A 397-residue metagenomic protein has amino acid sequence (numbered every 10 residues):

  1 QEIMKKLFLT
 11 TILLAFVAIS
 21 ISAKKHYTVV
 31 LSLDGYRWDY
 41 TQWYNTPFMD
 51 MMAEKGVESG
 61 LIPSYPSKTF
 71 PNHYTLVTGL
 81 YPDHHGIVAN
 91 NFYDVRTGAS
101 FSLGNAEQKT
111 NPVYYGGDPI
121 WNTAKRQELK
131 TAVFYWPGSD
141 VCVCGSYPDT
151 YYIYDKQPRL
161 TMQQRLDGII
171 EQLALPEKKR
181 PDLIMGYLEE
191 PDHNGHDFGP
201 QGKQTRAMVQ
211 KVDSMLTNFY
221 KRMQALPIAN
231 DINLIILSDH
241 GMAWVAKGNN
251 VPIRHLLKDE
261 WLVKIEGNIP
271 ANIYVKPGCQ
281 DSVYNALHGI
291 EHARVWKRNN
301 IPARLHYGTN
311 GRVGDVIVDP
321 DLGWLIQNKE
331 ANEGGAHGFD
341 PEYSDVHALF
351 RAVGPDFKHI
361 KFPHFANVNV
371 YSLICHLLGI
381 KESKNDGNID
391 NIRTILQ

Functional and structural regions predicted by a protein language model:
Q1-H26: Bacterial Sec-dependent N-terminal signal peptides
K24-V29, E54-E58, R126-A132, K178-I184 (+6 more regions): Loop/turn elements at helix/coil->beta-strand transitions in domains of secreted/extracellular proteins
K25, Y40-V57, L61-K178, V370 (+1 more regions): Active-site-proximal alpha/beta segments of enzymes that process anionic O-linked groups
T28-S32, D39, S59-I62, T75-V77 (+9 more regions): Structural recognition of the beta-strand scaffold that forms the well-ordered cores of secreted hydrolase catalytic
V30, F48, K211-P252: Metal-dependent active-site segment of extracytoplasmic phospho-/sulfohydrolases and closely related
M162-A174, P191-I232, I374: A long, amphipathic alpha-helix that forms part of the scaffold/cap immediately adjacent to metal-dependent active
I265-H376: Active-site neighborhoods of enzymes that stabilize oxyanions during catalysis
